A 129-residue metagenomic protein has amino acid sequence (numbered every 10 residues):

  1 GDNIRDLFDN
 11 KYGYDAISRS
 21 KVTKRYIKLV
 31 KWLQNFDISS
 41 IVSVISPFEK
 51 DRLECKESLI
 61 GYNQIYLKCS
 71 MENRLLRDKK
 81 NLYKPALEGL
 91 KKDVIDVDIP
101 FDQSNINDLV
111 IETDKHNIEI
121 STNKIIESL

Functional and structural regions predicted by a protein language model:
G1-K31: Conserved substrate/cofactor phosphate-moiety recognition/catalytic segment in nucleotide-dependent phosphotransferases
N3-R5, S46-E49, K68-N73, H116-N117: Conserved nucleotide-binding/hydrolysis micro-motifs of P-loop NTPases
Y14-S18, S58-G61, N81-P85: Short, hinge-like loop/turn segments at secondary-structure boundaries
D15-S18, V22-R25, F48-D51, L90 (+1 more regions): Helical mechanochemical/support elements of P-loop NTPase systems and associated helical scaffolds
Q34, I126-L129: Short, hydrophobic alpha-helical segments
I41-S43, C55-R77, I111: Conserved phosphate-donor/acceptor-positioning beta-strand/loop module used by diverse small-molecule
K68, L76-K124: Small-molecule kinase domains that catalyze NTP-dependent phosphoryl transfer to phosphate-bearing small molecules
